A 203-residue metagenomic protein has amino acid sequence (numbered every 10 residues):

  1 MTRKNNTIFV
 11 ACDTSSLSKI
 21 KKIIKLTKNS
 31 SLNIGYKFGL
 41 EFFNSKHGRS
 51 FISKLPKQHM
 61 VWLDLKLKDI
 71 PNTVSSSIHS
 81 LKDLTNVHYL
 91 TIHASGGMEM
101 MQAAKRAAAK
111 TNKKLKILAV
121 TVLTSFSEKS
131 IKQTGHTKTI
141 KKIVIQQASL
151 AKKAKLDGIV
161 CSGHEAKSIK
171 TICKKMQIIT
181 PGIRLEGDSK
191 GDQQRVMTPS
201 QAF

Functional and structural regions predicted by a protein language model:
M1-K22, K167, T171: N-terminal amphipathic alpha-helix/helix-capping segment at the start of soluble metabolic enzymes
T2-N5, T73-H79, L84-G158, S162-A166 (+2 more regions): Conserved anion-binding
V10, Y36, K66, L90 (+3 more regions): Conserved, mostly hydrophobic/aromatic
S15-T27, N72-L81, I140-L150, Q193-Q201: Short, acidic/polar
L26-F38: Catalytic domains of carbohydrate-active enzymes, especially glycoside hydrolases
G35-Y89: Metabolite-binding pocket within alpha/beta catalytic cores that recognizes anionic/polar moieties
F42, K46, C161-Q201: A C-terminal functional module that forms or caps the active site or interfaces directly with catalytic machinery
